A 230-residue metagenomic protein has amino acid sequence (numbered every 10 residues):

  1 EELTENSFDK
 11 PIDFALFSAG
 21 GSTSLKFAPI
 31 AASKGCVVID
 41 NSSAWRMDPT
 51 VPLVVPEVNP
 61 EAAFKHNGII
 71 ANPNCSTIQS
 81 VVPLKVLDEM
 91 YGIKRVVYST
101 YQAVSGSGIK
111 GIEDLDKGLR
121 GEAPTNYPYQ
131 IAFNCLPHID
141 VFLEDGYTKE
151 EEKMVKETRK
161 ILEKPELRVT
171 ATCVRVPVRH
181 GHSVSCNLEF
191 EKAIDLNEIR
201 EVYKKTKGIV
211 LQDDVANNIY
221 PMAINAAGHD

Functional and structural regions predicted by a protein language model:
E1-I131, L167-R168, L196, E201 (+3 more regions): N-terminal Rossmann-like NAD(P) cofactor-binding subdomain of oxidoreductases, focused on the glycine-rich
S18-A19, N74, D145, K149 (+1 more regions): Residue-level marker of alpha-helix boundaries and capping positions
I30, E157-I161, V202: Residues within well-ordered alpha helices
C75-S76, T100-S107, A123, C135-F142 (+2 more regions): Glycine-rich beta-alpha junction loops
M90, V104, H138, I161-P165 (+2 more regions): Change "in soluble alpha/beta enzymes" to "in soluble alpha/beta proteins
N134-H180, V184-S185: Oxyanion-binding "anion nests"
V169-D230: C-terminal active-site/capping subdomain that shapes the small-molecule cofactor and substrate pocket of enzyme
